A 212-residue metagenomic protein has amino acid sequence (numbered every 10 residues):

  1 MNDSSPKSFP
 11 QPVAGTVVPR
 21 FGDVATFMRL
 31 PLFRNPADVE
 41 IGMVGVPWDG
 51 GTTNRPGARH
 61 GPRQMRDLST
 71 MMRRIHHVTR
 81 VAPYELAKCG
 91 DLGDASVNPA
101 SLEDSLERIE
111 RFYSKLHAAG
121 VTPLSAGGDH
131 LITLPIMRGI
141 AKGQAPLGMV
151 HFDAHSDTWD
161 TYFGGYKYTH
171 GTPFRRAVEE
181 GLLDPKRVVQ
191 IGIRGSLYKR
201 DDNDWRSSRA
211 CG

Functional and structural regions predicted by a protein language model:
N2-G212: Conserved alpha-helical scaffold segments that buttress catalytic/binding sites
